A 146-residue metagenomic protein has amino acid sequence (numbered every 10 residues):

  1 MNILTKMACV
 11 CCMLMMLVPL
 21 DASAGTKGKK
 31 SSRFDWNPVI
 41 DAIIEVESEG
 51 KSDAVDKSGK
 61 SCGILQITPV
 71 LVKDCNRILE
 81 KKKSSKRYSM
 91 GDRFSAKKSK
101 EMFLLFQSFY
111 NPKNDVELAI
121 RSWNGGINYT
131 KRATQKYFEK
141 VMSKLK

Functional and structural regions predicted by a protein language model:
M1-C9: Bacterial N-terminal signal peptides that target proteins for export
C9-V18: Bacterial N-terminal signal peptides
A22-T26: Boundary at the C-terminal end of the N-terminal hydrophobic targeting segment
S32-W36, S58-K60, K113-V116: Extracellular/periplasmic catalytic domains that process cell-envelope and extracellular macromolecules
D35-K51, I67, F103, L118-G126: Short, functionally critical alpha-helical segments immediately adjacent to catalytic or ligand/cofactor-binding
I40-K81: Secreted/periplasmic proteins that engage bacterial cell-wall peptidoglycan
S52-D53, Y129-A133: Extracytoplasmic/secreted cell-surface and envelope-processing proteins
P69-S122, I127-T130, F138-K146: Alpha-helical segment that forms one wall of the substrate-binding/catalytic cleft in peptidoglycan-active domains
